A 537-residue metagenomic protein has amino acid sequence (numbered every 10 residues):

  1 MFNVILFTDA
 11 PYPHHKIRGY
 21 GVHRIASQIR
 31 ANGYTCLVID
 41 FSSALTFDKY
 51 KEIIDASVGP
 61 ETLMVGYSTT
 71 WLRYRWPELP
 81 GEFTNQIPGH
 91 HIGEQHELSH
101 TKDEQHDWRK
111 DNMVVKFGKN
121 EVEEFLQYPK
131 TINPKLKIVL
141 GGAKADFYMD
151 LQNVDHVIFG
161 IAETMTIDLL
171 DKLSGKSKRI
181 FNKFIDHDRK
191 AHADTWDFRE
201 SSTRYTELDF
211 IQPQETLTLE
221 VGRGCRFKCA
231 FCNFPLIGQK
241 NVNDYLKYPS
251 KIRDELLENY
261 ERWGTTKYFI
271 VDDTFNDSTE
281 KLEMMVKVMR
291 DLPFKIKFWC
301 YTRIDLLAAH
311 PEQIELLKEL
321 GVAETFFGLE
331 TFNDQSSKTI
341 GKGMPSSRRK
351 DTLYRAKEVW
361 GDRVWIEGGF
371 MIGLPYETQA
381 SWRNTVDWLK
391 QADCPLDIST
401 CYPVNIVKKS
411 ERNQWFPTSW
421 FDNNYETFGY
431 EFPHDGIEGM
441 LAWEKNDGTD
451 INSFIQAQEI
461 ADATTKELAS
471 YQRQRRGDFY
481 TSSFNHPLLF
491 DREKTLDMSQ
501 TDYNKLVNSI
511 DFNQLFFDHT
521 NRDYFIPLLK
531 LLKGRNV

Functional and structural regions predicted by a protein language model:
M1-E255, E261-R262: Acidic, low-complexity intrinsically disordered segments
F2-F7, R30-A31, K51, S57-T62 (+4 more regions): Radical SAM enzyme core and accessory elements
P13, W71-E78, K144-D150, F227 (+5 more regions): Flexible glycine/acidic-rich beta-alpha junction loops that bind and position SAM and/or redox cofactors in anaerobic
N32-Y34, F125-L136, N153, R262-W263 (+5 more regions): A structural motif corresponding to the C-terminal end of an alpha-helix and its immediate exit/capping segment
V38-D40, L140, C300, G368 (+1 more regions): A structural preference for short, hydrophobic beta-strand core positions in alpha/beta folds
M149-D168, L316-E324, V386-C401: Structural recognition of alpha->loop->beta junctions
D194-W365, I372, D387: Radical SAM [4Fe-4S] cluster-binding motif and immediate context
E283-R290, E377-L396: Short, electropositive alpha-helical surface patch
